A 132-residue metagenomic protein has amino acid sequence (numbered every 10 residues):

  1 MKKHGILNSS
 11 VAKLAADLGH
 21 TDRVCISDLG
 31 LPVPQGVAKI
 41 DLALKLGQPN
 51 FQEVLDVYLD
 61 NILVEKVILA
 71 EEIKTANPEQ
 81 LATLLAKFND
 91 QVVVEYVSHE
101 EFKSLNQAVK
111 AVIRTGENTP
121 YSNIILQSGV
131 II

Functional and structural regions predicted by a protein language model:
M1-K2, E71-E72, A111: Flexible, glycine/proline-enriched loop segments at strand-loop-helix junctions that form or flank small-ligand binding
K3, N8, A12, A16-L18 (+7 more regions): N-terminal intrinsically disordered, cationic/polar leader segments that include organellar targeting peptides
H20-S27, P78-T83: Short low-complexity stretches enriched in small and charged residues
C25-S27, L69, V92-S98, I113-T115 (+1 more regions): General beta-strand structural signal in soluble alpha/beta enzymes
D41-L42, T83-K87, S128-V130: Short, solvent-exposed amphipathic alpha-helical segments in soluble enzyme and RNA/protein-processing domains
Y58-F102: Mid-chain, well-packed structural core segment of small domains
S122-I124: Non-catalytic C-terminal interaction segments of nucleic acid-processing enzymes
